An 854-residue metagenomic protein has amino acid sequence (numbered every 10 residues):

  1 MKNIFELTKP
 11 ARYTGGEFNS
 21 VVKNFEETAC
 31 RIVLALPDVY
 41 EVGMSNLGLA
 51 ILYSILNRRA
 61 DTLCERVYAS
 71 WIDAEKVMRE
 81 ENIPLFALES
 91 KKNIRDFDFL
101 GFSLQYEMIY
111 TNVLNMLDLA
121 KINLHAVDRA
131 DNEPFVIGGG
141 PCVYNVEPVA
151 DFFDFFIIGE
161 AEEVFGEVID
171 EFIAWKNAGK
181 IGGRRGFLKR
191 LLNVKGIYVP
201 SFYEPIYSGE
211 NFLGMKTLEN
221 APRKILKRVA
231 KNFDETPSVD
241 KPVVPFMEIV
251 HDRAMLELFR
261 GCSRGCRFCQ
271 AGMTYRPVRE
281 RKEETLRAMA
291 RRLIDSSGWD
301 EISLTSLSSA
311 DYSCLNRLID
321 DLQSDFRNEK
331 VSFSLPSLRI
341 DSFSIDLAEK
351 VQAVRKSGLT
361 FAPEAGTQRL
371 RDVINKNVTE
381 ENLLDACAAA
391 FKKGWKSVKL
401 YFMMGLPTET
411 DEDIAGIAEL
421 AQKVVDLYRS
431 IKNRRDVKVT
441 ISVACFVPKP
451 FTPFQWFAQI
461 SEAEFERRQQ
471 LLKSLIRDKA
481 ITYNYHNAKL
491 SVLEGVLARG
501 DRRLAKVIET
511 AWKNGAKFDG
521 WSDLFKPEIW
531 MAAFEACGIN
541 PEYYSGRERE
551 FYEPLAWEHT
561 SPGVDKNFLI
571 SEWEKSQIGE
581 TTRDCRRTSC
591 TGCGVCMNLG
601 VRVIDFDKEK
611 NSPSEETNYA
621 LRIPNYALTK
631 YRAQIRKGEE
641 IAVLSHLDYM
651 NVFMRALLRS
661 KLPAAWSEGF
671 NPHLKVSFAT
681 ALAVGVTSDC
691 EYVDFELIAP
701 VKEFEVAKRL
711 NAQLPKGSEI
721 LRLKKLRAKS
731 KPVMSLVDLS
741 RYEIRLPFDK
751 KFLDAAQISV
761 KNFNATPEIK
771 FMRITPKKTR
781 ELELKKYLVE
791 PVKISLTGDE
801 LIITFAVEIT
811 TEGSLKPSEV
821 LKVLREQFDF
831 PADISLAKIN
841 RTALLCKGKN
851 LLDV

Functional and structural regions predicted by a protein language model:
I4-V33, Y40-E41, I206-M255, P562-S576 (+1 more regions): N-terminal [4Fe-4S]-dependent radical SAM core
L34-D38, V244-R267, I294, L335-P336: N-terminal pre-triad scaffold of radical SAM enzymes
A35, R291-K399, M403-T440, A444: Conserved SAM/AdoMet-binding glycine-rich loop
A60-D73, E668-G669: A short beta-strand-loop structural module common to alpha/beta enzyme folds
S70-T217, R434, P453-D501, E509-L524: Glycine-rich beta-alpha loop elements in corrinoid/cobalamin-binding modules across cobalamin-dependent enzymes
P448-P450, A664-L697: Short, charge-patterned binding micro-sites
R549-E615: Cysteine-cluster motifs in flexible loop/terminal segments that predominantly coordinate metals
Y626-A627, V643, Y649-N651, K761-V854: Core RNA-modification/binding signature centered on pseudouridine synthases
